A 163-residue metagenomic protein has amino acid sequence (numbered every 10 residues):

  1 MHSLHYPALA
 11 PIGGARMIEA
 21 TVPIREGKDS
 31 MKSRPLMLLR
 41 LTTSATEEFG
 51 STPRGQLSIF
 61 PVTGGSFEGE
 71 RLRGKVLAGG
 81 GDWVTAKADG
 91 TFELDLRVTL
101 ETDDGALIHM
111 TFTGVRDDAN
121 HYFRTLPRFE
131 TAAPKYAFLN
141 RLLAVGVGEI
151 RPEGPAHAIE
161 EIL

Functional and structural regions predicted by a protein language model:
L4-A10, A88-G90: Short, solvent-exposed secondary-structure boundary motifs
H5, I12, M17-P23: Short, positively charged and aromatic/hydrophobic N-terminal segments
I18-L163: Beta-strand-enriched cores of mature, soluble protein domains
